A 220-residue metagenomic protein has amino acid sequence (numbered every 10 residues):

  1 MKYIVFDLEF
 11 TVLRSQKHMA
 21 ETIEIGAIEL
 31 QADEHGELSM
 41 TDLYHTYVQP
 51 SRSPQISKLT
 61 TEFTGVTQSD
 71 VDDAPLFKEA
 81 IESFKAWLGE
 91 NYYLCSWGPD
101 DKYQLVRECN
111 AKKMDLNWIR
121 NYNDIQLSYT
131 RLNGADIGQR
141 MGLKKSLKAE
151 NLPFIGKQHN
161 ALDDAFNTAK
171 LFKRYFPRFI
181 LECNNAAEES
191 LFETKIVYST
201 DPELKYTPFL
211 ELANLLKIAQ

Functional and structural regions predicted by a protein language model:
K2-I4, E9-R107, K148, G156: Conserved non-catalytic scaffold segment of RNase H-like nuclease domains
F6, N123, D163: Active-site flanking residues adjacent to catalytic metal/cofactor-binding acidic residues
F10-V12, L127, N167: Short, glycine/acidic-enriched loop or turn micro-motifs at the edges of active sites
D100-N123: Substrate-recognition/cap helix-loop segment adjacent to the acidic, metal-dependent catalytic center of Asp-based
M114, A135-A149: A structural motif
D124-G138: Short alpha-helix plus adjacent loop in nuclease-associated cores
N160-K173: Acidic, divalent-metal-coordinating active-site segment for phosphoryl/phosphodiester hydrolysis, typified by short
F172-Q220: Acidic two-metal-ion nuclease catalytic site recognized across multiple nuclease folds, prominently DnaQ/RNase D-T
